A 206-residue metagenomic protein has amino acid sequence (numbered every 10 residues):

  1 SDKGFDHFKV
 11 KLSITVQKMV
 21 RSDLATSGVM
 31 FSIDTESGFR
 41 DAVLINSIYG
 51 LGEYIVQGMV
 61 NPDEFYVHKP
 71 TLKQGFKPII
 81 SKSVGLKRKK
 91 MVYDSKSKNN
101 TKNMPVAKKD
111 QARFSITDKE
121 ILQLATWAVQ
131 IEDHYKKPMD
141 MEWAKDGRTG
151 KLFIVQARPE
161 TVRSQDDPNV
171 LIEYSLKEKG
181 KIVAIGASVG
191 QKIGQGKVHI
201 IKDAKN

Functional and structural regions predicted by a protein language model:
S1-N206: Non-catalytic, soluble scaffold/interaction modules
